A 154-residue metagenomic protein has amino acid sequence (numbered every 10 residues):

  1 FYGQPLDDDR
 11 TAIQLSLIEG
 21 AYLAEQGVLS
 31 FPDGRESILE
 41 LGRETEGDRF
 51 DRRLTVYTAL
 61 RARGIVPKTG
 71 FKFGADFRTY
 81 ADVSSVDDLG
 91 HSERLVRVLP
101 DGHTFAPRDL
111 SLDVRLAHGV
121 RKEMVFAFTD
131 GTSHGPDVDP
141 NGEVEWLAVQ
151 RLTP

Functional and structural regions predicted by a protein language model:
F1-P154: Long Lys/Arg-rich low-complexity intrinsically disordered regions in nucleic-acid-associated proteins
